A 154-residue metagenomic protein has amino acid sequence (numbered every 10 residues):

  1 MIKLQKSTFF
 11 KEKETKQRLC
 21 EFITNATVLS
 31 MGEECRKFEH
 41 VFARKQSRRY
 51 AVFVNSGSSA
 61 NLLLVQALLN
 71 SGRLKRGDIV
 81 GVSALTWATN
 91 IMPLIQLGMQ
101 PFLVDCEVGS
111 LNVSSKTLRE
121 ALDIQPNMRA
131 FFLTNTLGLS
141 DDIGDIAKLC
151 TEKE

Functional and structural regions predicted by a protein language model:
M1-L74, L133: Conserved PLP-binding active-site segment in aminotransferase class I/II-type PLP enzymes
F9, A84, T136: Conserved donor-binding loops in enzymes that form glycosidic bonds
T15, E34, P93, S114 (+1 more regions): Residues at alpha-helix caps and immediate loop-helix transition turns in enzyme cores, especially N- and C-cap
Y50-F53, I95, V104, A130 (+2 more regions): Structured catalytic cores of enzymes that bind and process phosphorylated ligands/cofactors
V54, S58, A88, N112 (+1 more regions): Glycine-rich phosphate-binding loop at the start of an alpha helix
V65-A121: Conserved PLP-anchoring active-site segment centered on the Schiff-base-forming lysine
G109-E154: Active-site phosphate-binding strand-loop segment of PLP-dependent enzymes
